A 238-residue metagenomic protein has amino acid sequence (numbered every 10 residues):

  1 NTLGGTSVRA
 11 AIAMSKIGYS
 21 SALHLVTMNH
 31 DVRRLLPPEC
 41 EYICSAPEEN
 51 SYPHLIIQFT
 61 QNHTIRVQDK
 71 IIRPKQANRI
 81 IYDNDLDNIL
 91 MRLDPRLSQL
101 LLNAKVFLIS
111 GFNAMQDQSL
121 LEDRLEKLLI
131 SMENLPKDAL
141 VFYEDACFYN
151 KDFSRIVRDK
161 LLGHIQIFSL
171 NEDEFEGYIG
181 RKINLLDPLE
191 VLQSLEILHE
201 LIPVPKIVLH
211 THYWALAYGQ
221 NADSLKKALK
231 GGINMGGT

Functional and structural regions predicted by a protein language model:
N1-T238: Ribokinase/PfkB-type carbohydrate-kinase core domain
